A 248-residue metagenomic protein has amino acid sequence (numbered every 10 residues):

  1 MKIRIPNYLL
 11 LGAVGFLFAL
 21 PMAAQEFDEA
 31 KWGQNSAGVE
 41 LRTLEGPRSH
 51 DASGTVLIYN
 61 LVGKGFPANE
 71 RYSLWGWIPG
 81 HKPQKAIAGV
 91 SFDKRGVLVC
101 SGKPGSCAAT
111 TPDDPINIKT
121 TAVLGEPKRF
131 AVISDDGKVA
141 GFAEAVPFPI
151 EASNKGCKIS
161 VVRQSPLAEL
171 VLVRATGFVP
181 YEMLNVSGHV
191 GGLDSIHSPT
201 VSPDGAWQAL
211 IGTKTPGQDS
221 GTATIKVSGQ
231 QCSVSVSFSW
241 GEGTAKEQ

Functional and structural regions predicted by a protein language model:
M1-L10: Bacterial N-terminal signal peptides that target proteins for export
L10-A19: Bacterial N-terminal signal peptides
L20-A24: Sec/Tat signal peptide C-region and signal peptidase I cleavage site
Q25-Q248: Extracytoplasmic/secretory-pathway segments with low complexity and glycosylation-like composition
